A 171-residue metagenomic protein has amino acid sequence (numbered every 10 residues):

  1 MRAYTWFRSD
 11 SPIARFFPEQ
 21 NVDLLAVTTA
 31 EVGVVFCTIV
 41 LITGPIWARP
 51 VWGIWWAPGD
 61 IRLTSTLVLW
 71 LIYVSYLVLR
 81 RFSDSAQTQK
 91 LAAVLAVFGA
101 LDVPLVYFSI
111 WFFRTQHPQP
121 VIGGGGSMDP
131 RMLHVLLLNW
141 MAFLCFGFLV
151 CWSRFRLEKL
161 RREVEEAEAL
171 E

Functional and structural regions predicted by a protein language model:
M1-E171: Polytopic transmembrane helical bundles with strong interfacial aromatic enrichment
